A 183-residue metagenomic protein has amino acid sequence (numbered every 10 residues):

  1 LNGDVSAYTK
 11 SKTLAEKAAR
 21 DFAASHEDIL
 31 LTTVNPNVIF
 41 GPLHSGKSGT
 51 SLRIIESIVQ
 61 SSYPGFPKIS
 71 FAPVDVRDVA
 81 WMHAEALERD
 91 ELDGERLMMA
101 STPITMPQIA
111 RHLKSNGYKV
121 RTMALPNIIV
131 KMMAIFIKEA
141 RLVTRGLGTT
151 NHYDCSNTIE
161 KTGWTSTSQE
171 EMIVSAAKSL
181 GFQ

Functional and structural regions predicted by a protein language model:
L1-T32: Active-site Tyr-X1-5-Lys
L1-T9, P67-S70, R96, L142-G146 (+1 more regions): Active-site rim elements
D4-A7, G41-K47, G65-R77: Glycine-rich "substrate-gating" loop/helix at the edge of Rossmann-like oxidoreductase active sites
H26-I29, G41-I54, A86-R96: Glycine/proline-rich active-site loop of Rossmann-fold NAD(P)-dependent oxidoreductases
N35-P36: Conserved SDR Rossmann-fold cofactor-binding beta-strand/turn motif
I55-P64, I69-L97, T102: Alpha-helical substrate-binding/gating segment
M82-R141, Q169-Q183: Mid/C-terminal beta-alpha module of Rossmann-like enzyme folds, strongest in SDR-family dehydrogenases/epimerases
M133-T165: Conserved C-terminal active-site "lid" loop/helix of NAD(P)H-dependent oxidoreductases that clamps the redox cofactor
